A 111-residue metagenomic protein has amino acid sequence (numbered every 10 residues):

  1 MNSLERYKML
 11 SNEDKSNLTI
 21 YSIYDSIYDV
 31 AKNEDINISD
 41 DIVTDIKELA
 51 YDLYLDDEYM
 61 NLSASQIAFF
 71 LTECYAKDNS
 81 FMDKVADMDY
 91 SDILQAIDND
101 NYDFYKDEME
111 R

Functional and structural regions predicted by a protein language model:
M1, E110-R111: Gram-positive cell-envelope targeting signals
M1-E13, T19: Extreme N-terminal leader/activation tails
Y21-E110: Acidic, low-complexity, intrinsically disordered interaction modules
